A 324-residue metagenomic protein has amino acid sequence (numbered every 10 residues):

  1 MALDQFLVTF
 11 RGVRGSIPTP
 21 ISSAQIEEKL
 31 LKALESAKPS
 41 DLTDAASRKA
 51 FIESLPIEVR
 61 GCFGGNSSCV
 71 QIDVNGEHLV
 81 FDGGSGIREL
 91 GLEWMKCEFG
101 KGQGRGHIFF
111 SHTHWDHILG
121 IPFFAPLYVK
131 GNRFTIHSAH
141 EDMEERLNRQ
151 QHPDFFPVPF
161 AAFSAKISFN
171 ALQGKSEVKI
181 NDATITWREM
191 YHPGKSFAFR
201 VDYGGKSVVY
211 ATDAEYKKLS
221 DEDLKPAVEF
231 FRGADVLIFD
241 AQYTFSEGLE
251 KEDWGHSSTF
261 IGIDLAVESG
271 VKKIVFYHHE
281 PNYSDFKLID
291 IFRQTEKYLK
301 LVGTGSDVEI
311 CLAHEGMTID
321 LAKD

Functional and structural regions predicted by a protein language model:
M1-V209, L219, V228, F286-D324: Binuclear metal-dependent hydrolase catalytic cores
F81, S111, A211-T212, F239-A241 (+1 more regions): Active-site flanking residues adjacent to catalytic metal/cofactor-binding acidic residues
K218-C311: Cap/insert and terminal regions of metallo-dependent hydrolase folds
